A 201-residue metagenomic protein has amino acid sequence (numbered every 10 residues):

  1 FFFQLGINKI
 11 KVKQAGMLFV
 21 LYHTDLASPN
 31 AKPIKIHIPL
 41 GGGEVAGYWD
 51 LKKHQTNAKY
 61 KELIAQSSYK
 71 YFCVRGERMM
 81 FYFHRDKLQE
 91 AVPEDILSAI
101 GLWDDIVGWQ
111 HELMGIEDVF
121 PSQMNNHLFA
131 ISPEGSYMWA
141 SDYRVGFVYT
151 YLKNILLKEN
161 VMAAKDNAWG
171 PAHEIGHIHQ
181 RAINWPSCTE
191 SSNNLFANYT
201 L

Functional and structural regions predicted by a protein language model:
F1-D50: Beta-strand-enriched, solvent-exposed domains that form extended recognition/catalytic surfaces
Y22-T24, Q55, N193: Short, motif-level signal for alpha-helix interfacial/capping segments enriched in acidic residues and aromatics/proline
H37-C73: Low-complexity, Pro/Ser/Thr- and charge-rich linker/hinge segments at domain boundaries
Y60-L63, K70-L201: Catalytic cores of extracellular degradative/oxidative enzymes
